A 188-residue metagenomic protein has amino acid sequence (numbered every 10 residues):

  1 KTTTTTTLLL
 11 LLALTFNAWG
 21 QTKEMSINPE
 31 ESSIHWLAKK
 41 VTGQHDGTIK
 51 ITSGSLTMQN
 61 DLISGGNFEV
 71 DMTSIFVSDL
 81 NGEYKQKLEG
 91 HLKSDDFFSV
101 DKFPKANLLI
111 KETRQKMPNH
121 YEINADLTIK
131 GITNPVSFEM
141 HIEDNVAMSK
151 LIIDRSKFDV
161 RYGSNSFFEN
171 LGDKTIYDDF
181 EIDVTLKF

Functional and structural regions predicted by a protein language model:
T6-N17: Bacterial N-terminal signal peptides
G20-F188: Low-complexity, acidic/polar, glycine-enriched regions of mature
